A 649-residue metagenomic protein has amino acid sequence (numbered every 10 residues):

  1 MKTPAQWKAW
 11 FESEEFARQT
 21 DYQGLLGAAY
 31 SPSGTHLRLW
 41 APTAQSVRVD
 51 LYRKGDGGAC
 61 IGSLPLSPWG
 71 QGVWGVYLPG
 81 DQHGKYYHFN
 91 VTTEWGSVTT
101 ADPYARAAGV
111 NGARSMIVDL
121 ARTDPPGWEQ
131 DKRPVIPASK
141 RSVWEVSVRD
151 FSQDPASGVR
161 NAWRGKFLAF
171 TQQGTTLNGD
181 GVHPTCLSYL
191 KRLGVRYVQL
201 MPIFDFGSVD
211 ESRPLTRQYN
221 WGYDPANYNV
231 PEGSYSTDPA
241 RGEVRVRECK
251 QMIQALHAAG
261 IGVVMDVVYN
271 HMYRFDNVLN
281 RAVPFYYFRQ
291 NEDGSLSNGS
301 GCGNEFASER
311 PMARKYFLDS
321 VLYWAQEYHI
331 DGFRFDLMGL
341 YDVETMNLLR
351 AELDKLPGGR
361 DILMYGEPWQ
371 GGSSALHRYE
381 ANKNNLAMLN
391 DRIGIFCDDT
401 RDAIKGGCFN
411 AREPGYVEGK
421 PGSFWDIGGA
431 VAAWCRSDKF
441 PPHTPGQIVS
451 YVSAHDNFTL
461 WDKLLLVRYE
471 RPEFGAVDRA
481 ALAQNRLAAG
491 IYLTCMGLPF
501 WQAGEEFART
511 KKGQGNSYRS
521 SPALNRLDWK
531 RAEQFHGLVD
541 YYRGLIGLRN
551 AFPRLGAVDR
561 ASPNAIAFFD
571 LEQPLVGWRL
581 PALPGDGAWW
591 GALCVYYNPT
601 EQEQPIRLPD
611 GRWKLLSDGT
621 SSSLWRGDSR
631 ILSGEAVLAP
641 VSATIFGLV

Functional and structural regions predicted by a protein language model:
M1-P32, P68-Q172: The feature marks proteins involved in alpha-glucan
Q19-G24, T494-Q514, L524-L593: Glycan-recognition and catalytic regions of carbohydrate-active enzymes
A29-Q45, A565-P609: Carbohydrate-binding surface patches
L39, F89, V146, L200 (+8 more regions): Conserved, mostly hydrophobic/aromatic
A41, G84-Y87, D628-V649: C-terminal beta-strand-rich structural cap/linker in extracellular carbohydrate-active enzymes
Y52, V477, A481, L527 (+4 more regions): C-terminal accessory region downstream of the catalytic core in glycan-modifying enzymes
V118, R350-A351, K355-F507, Q514-Y518 (+3 more regions): Conserved alpha/beta catalytic core and glycan-binding cleft of carbohydrate-active enzymes
R149-Y328, L337-P357, L363, S374-A375: Substrate-binding/active-site clefts of carbohydrate-active enzymes
